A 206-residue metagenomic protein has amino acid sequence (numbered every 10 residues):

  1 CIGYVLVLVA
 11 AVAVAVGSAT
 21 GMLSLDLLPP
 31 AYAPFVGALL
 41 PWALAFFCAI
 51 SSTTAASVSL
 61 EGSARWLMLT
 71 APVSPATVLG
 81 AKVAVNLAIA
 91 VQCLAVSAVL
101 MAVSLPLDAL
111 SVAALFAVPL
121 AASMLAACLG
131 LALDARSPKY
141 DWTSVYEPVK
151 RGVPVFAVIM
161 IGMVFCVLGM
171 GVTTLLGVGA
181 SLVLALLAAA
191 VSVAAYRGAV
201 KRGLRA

Functional and structural regions predicted by a protein language model:
C1-A64, S74-A206: Hydrophobic alpha-helical transmembrane segments of membrane proteins
